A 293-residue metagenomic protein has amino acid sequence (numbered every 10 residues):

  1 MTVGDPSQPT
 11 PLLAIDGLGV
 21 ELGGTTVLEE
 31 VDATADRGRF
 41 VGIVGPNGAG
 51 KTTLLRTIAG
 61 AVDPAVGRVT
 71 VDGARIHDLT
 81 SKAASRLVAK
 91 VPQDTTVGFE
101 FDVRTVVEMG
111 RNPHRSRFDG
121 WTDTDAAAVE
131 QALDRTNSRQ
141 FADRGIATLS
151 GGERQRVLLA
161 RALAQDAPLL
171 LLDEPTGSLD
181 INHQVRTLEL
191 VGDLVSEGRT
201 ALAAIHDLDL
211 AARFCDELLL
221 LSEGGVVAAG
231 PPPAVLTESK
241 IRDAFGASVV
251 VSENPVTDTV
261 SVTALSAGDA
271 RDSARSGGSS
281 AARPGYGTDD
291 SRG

Functional and structural regions predicted by a protein language model:
V44-P46: The feature captures the beta-strand-to-loop junction immediately N-terminal to the Walker
A59: Helix-to-loop junction immediately C-terminal to a conserved catalytic motif
G67-D78, A84: Conserved ABC transporter NBD signature motif
A162-L163: ABC ATPase C-loop
L170-E174: Catalytic Walker B motif of ABC-type/P-loop ATPase nucleotide-binding domains
E223-G224, G230: Conserved ABC ATPase "signature" C-loop
R242-G293: ABC ATPase nucleotide-binding domains
